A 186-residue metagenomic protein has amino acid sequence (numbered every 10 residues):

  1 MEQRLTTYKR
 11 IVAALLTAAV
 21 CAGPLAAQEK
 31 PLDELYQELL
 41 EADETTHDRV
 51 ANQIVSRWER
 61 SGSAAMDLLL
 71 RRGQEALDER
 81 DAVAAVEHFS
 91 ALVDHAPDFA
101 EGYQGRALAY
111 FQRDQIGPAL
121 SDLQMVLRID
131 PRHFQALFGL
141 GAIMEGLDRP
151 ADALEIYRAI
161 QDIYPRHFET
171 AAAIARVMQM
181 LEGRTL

Functional and structural regions predicted by a protein language model:
A91-L92, M125-V126, A159-I160: Canonical positions in the second alpha-helix
